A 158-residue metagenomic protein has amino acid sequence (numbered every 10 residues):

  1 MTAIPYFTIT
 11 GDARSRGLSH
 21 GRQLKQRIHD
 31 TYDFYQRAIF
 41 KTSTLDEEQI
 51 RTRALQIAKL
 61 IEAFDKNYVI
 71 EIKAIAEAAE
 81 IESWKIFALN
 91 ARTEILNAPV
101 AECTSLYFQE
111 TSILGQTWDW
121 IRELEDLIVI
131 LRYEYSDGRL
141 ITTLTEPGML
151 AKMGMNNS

Functional and structural regions predicted by a protein language model:
M1-S158: N-terminal mature-domain region immediately after signal-peptide cleavage in secreted/organellar precursors
